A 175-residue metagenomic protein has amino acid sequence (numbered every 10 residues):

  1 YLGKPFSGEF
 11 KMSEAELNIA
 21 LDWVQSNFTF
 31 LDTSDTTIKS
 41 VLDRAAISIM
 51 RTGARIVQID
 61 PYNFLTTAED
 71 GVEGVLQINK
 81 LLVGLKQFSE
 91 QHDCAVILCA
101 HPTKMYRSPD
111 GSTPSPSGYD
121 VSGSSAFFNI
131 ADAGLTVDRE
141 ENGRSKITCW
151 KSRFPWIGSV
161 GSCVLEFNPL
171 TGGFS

Functional and structural regions predicted by a protein language model:
Y1-G53, T67, S162-C163: Cytosolic-facing regulatory segments adjacent to core modules
F6, F10, S125, P169-T171: Solvent-exposed, flexible loop/coil residues
A20-Q25, F88-Q91, I157-S159: Core recognition of P-loop NTPase motor domains used across DNA-transaction enzymes
T33-T148, S152-P155: P-loop NTPase motor core
N142-S175: P-loop/Walker A phosphate-binding loop and immediately adjacent motor/lid segment at beta-alpha junctions
